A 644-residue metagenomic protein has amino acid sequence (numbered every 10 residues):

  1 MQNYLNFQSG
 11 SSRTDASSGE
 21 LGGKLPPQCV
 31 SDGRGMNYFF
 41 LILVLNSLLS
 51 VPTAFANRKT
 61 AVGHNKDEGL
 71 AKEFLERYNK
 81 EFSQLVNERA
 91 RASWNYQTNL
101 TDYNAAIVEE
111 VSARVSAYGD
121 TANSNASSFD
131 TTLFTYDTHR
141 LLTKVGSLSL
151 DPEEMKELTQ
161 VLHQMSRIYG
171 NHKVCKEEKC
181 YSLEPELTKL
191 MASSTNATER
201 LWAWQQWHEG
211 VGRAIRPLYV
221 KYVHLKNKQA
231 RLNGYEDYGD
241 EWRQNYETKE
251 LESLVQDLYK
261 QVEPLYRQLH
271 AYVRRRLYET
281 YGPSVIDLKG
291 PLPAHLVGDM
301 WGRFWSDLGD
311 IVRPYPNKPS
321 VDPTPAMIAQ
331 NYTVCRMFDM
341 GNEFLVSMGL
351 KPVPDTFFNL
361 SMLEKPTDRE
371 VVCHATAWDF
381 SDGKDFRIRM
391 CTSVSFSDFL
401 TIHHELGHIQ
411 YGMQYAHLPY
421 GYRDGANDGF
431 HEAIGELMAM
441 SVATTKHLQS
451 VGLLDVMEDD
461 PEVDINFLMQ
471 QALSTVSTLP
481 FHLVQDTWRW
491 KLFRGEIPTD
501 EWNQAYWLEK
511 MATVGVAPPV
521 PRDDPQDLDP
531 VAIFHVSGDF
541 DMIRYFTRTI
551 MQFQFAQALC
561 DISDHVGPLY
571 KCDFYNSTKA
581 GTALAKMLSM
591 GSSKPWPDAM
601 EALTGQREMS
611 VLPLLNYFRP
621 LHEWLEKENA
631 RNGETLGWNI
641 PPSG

Functional and structural regions predicted by a protein language model:
M1-V44: Classical eukaryotic N-terminal signal peptides for Sec-dependent ER targeting/secretion, especially the positively
L45-L48, F55-K221, G239, T248 (+6 more regions): N-terminal helix-rich structural modules
V62-A71, D102-Y103, D137, D237 (+9 more regions): C-terminal, non-catalytic "cap/extension" segments appended to globular domains
K179-S193, E199-W202, V220-R389, V456-S477 (+1 more regions): Active-site-proximal, well-structured secondary-structure segments within enzyme catalytic domains
D240-N245, K249-S253, Y272, R276 (+6 more regions): Inter-helical turn/loop segments and adjacent helix faces that build the functional surface of alpha-helical bundle
T392: Ligand-binding pocket scaffold of soluble enzyme catalytic domains
G412-L437: Post-HEXXH active-site segment of zinc metalloproteases
E432-E458, L468-M469: Conserved catalytic alpha/beta cores of large enzymes that bind or transform nucleotide phosphates and polynucleotides
